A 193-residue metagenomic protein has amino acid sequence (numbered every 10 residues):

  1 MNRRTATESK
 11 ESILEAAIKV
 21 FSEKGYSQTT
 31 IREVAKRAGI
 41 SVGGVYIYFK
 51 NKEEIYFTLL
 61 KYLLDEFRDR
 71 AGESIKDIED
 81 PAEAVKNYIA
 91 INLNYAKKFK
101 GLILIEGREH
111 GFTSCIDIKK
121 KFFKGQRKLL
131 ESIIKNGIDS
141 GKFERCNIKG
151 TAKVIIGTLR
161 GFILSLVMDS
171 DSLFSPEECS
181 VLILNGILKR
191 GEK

Functional and structural regions predicted by a protein language model:
M1-E8, G191-K193: N-terminal intrinsically disordered/low-complexity leader segments
S12, A16, V20-E54, T58: Helix-turn-helix
A16-V20, Y95, T158: Short amphipathic alpha-helical elements of helix-turn-helix/winged-helix folds
K52, L59, L63, F67 (+5 more regions): Hydrophobic/aromatic residues within well-ordered alpha-helical segments
T58, G72-K98, T151-I155, E177: Hydrophobic alpha-helical connector segments
D65-R68, G72, C115-S140, K149-K153: Amphipathic alpha-helical packing segments from all-alpha helical-bundle domains
N87, N94, K128-S140, T158 (+1 more regions): C-terminal peripheral helix-coil segments that are non-catalytic and often amphipathic
L93-S114, L164: Amphipathic alpha-helical segments used for helix-helix packing
